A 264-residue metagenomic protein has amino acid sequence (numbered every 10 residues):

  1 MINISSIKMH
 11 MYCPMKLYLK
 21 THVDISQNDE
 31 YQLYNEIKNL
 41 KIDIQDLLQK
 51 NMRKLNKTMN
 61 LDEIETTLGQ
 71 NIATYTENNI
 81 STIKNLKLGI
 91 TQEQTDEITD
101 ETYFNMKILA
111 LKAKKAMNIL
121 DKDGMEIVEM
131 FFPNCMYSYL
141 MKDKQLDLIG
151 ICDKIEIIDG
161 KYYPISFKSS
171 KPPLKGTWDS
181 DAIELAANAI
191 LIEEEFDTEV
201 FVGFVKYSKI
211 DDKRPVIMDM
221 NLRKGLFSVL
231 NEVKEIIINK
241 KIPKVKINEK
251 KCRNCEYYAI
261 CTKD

Functional and structural regions predicted by a protein language model:
M1-I157: Metal-dependent nuclease catalytic cores that hydrolyze phosphodiester bonds in DNA/RNA, characterized by
C13, G150-L174, A187-I190: Conserved catalytic cores of phosphodiester-cleaving nucleases, focusing on short active-site segments
L19, L185-I192: Buried hydrophobic packing segments
D24, S170, I210-D211: Short, solvent-exposed loop/turn segments at secondary-structure junctions
D24-I25, I190-E195: Active-site catalytic microenvironments for nucleophilic, acid-base chemistry
M59-L61, K144-D147, K175-W178, E194-D264: Metal-dependent nuclease catalytic regions and adjoining charged, substrate-binding loops involved in nucleic-acid end
G89, K161-P173, N231-K240: Short amphipathic alpha-helical segments and their helix-coil junctions
W178-L185: Short, conserved glycine- and acidic-residue-centered signature motifs in active-site or ligand-binding loops
